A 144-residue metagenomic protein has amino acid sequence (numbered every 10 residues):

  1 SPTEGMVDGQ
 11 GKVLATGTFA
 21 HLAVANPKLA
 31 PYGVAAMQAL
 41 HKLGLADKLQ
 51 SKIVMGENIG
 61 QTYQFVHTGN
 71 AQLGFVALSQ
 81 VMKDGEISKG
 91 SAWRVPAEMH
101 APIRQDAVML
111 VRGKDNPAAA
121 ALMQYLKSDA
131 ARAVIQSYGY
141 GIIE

Functional and structural regions predicted by a protein language model:
S1-E144: Exported/periplasmic ABC-transporter solute-binding proteins
